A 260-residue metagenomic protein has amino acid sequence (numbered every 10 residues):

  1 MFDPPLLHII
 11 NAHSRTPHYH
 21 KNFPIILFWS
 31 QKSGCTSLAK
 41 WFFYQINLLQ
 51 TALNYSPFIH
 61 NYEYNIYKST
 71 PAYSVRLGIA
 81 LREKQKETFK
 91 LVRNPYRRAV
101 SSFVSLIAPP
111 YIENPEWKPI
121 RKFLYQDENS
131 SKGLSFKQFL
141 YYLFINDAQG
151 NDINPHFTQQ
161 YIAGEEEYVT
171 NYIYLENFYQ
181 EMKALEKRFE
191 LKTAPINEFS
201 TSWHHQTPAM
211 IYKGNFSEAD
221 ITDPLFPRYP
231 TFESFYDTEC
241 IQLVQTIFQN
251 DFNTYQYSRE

Functional and structural regions predicted by a protein language model:
M1-E260: Membrane-interface amphipathic segments in extracytoplasmic regions
